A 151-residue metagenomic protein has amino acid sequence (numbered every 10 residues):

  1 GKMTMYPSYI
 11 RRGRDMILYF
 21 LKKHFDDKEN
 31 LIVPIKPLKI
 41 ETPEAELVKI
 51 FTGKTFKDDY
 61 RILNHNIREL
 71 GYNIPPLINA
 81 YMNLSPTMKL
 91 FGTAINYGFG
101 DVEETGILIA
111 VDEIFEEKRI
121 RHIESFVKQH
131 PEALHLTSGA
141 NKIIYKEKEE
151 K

Functional and structural regions predicted by a protein language model:
G1-K151: Terminal substrate-recognition subdomain of acyl/acetyltransferases
